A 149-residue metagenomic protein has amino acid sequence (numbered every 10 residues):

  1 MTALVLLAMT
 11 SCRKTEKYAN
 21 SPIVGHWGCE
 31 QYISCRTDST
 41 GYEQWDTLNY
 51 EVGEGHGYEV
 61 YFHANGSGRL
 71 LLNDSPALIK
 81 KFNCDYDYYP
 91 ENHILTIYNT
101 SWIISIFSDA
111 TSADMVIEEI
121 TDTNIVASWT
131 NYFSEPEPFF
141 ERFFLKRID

Functional and structural regions predicted by a protein language model:
M1-A8: Bacterial N-terminal signal peptides
M9-Q31, I148-D149: Bacterial Sec-dependent N-terminal signal peptides
Y18, L48-E51, S75-P76, S105-F107 (+1 more regions): Short consensus segments that form the blades of beta-propeller domains, in both extracellular/periplasmic
G25, E118-I120, A127: Conserved glycine-centered beta-strand/turn positions repeated across beta-sheet architectures
C29-N65, I97-S101, P136-P138, R142-F143: Short, solvent-exposed loop/hinge segments that bridge or flank secondary-structure elements
C35-R36, E59-D122: Contiguous, well-ordered beta-strand patches that form the walls/edges of small beta-barrel/beta-sandwich domains
F82-H93, N124-D149: Edge beta-strand at a domain terminus
